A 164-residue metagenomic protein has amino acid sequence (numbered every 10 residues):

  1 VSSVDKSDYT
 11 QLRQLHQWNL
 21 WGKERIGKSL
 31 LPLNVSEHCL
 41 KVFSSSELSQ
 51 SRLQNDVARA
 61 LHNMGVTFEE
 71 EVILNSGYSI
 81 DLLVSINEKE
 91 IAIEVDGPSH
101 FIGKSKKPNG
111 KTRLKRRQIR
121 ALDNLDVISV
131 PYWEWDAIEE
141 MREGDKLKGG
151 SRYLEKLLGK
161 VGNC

Functional and structural regions predicted by a protein language model:
V1-S3: A detector of tandem-repeat and repeat-rich interaction/domain scaffolds
D5-C164: Nucleic-acid endo/exonuclease domains
